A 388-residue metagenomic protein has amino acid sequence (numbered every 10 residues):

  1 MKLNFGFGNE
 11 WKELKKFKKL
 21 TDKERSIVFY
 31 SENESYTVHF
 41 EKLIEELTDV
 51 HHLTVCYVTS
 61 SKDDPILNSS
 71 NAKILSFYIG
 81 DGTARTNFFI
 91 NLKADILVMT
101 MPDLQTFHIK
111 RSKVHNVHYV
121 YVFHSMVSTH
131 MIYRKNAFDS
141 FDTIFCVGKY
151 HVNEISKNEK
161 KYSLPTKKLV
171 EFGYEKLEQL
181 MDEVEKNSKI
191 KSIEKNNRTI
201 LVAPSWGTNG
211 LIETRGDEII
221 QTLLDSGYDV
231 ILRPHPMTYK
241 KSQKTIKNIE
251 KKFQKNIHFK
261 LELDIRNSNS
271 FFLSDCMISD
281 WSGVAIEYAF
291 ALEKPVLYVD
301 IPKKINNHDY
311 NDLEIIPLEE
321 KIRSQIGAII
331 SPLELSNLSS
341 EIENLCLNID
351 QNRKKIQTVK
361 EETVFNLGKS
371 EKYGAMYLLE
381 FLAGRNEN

Functional and structural regions predicted by a protein language model:
M1-S26, N33: Membrane-proximal basic amphipathic "stem/tether" segments
K2-K12, A137-I212, P236-Y239, R353: A nucleotide-sugar donor-handling region in carbohydrate enzymes
V28-M181: Active-site and donor-binding regions of nucleotide-sugar-utilizing enzymes
Y36-H52, E175-I249, P332-L335, C346-L347 (+1 more regions): Conserved catalytic-core segment of nucleotide-activated headgroup transferases in glycan assembly
L75-G82, F259-L263, I326-S336: Short acidic-hydrophobic, aromatic-tinged amphipathic segments that line or gate anion-handling sites
R85, K244-I286: Donor nucleotide-activated moiety binding/catalytic core segment of transferases that use nucleotide-activated donors
F138, T166, G283-E362: Catalytic binding pocket for nucleotide-activated donors in carbohydrate/polymer assembly enzymes
L367-N388: C-terminal alpha-helical cap of glycosyltransferases
